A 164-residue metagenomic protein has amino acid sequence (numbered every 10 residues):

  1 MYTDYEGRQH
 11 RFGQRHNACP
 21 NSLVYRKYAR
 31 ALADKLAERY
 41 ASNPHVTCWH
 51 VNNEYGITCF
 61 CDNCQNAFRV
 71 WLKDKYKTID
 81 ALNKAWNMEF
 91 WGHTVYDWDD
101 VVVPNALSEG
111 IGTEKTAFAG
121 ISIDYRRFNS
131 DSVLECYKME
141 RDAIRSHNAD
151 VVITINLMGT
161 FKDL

Functional and structural regions predicted by a protein language model:
Y2-L164: Polysaccharide-binding and catalytic clefts of secreted carbohydrate-active enzymes
